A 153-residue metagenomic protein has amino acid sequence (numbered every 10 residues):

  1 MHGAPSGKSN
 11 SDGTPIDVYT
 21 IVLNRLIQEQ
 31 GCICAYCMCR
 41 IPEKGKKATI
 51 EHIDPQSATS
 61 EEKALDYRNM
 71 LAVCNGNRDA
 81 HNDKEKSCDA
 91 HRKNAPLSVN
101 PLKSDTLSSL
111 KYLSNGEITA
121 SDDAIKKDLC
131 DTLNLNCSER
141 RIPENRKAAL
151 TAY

Functional and structural regions predicted by a protein language model:
M1-Y36, T59-L65: Short, charged surface segments at domain edges that flank catalytic/cofactor-binding sites
C39-S87, R92-K93: Histidine-centered nuclease catalytic patch
E62-R78, L102-A120: Short Fe-S-cluster ligation motifs
H81, E85-Y112: A contiguous binding-surface segment within folded domains or other stable secondary-structure elements
N82-D89, G116-D128: Short, well-ordered strand-loop elements centered on a beta-strand within folded domains, enriched for acidic residues
A124-Y153: C-terminal, charged low-complexity interaction regions
